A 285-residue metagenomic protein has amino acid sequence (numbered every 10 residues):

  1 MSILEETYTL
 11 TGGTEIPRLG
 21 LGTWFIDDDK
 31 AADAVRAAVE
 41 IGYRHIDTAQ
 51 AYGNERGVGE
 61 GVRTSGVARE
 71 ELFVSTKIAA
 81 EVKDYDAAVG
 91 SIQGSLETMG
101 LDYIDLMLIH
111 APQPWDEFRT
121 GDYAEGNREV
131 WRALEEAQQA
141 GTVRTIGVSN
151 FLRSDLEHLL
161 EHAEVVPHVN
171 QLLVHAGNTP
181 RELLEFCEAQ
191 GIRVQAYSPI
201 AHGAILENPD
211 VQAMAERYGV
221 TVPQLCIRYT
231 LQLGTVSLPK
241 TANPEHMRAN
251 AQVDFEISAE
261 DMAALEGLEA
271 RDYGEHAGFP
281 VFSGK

Functional and structural regions predicted by a protein language model:
M1-L72, A133, A201, A264 (+2 more regions): N-terminal binding-site loop/beta-alpha segment at the start of enzyme catalytic domains that lines or forms
E5, V35, E55, G59-V62 (+6 more regions): Generic structural signal for well-ordered alpha-helices, preferentially at hydrophobic/aromatic core positions
T11, G59-R69, L96-L101, L160-A163 (+1 more regions): Acidic (Asp/Glu)-rich catalytic clusters
R18-D29, I78-Y85, F118-T120: Active-site mouth loops of central-metabolism enzymes
I26-A38, D84-M99, S154-E157, N178-T179: Short, acidic/polar
H45, Y103-L106, T145, V169: Residues at the N-termini of beta-strands
A80, Q113-K285: Beta/alpha (TIM)-barrel catalytic core signal, keyed to glycine-rich beta->alpha loops juxtaposed to Asp/Glu that bind
E81-V130: Glycine/small-residue-rich loop that forms an oxyanion/phosphate-binding "nest" at active or ligand-binding sites
